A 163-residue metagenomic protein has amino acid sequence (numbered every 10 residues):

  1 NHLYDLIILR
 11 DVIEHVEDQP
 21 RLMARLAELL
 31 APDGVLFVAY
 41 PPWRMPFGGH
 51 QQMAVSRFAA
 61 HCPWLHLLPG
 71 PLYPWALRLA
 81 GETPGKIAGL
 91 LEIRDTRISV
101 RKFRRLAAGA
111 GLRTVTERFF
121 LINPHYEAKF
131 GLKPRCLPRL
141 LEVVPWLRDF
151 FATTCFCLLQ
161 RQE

Functional and structural regions predicted by a protein language model:
N1-I7: A short acidic, Gly/Pro-enriched loop at the edge of an enzyme's catalytic core that lines a small-molecule cofactor
R10-H15: Short catalytic micro-motifs in class I SAM-dependent methyltransferases
E17-R25, V35-Q160: S-adenosyl-L-methionine-dependent methyltransferase catalytic module, highlighting the catalytic core
